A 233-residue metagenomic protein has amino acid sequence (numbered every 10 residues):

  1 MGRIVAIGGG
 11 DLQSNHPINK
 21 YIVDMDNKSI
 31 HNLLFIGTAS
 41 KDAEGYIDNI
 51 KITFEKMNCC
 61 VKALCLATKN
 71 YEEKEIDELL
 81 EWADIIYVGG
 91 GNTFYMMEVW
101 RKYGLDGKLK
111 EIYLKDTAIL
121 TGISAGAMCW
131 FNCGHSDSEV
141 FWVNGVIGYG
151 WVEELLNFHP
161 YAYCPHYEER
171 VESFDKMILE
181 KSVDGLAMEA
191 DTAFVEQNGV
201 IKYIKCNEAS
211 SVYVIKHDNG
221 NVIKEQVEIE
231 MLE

Functional and structural regions predicted by a protein language model:
M1-K28, K41-D48, I52-E55, S136 (+1 more regions): C-terminal and late-domain segments of enzyme folds
A6, A63-C65, Y87-V88, L120-I123 (+1 more regions): General beta-strand structural signal in soluble alpha/beta enzymes
Y21-H31, E78-A83: Glycine-rich phosphate/diphosphate-binding loops that line cofactor/substrate pockets in enzymes
L33, I86, S124, Y163 (+1 more regions): A residue-level signal for conserved active-site and pocket-lining positions in enzyme catalytic cores
L34, S40-G91, Y95, R101: Portal/gating segments that form or line small-molecule/metal binding sites
E78-W82, Y103-T117: Catalytic-core regions built around general acid/base machinery
Y87-G90, Y113-C133: Catalytic nucleophile loop
T93-F94, G126-C129, S136, E169-R170: Short, catalytically relevant binding-site loops at active-site mouths
